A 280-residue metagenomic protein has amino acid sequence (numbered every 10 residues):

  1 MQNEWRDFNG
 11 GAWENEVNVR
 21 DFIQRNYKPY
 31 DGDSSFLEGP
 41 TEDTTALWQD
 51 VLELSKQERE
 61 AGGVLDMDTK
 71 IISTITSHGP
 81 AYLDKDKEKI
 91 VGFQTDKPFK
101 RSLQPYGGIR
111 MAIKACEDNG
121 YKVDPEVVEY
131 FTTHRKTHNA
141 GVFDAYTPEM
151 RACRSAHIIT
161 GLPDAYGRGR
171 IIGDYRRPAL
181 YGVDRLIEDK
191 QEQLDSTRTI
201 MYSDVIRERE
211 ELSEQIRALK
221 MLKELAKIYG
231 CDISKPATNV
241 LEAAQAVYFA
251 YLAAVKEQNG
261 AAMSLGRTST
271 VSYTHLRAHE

Functional and structural regions predicted by a protein language model:
M1-D189: Long, non-catalytic protein-protein interaction scaffolds
G11, N15, D43, D204-R207 (+2 more regions): Non-membrane alpha-helical secondary structure
K28, E53, E224, I228-C231 (+1 more regions): Generic surface-pattern signal
L162-Y175, T197-D204, F249-V255: Short, charged, low-complexity loops and linkers
V183-T238: Metallocofactor- and cofactor-centric catalytic cores in central/energy metabolism, strongly enriched
K223, S269-Y273: Extended amphipathic alpha-helical scaffold segments
A244-T270: Long, charge-patterned amphipathic interaction tracts in eukaryotic proteins
T274-H279: Conserved small/polar residues in nucleotide/adenosyl-binding loops
